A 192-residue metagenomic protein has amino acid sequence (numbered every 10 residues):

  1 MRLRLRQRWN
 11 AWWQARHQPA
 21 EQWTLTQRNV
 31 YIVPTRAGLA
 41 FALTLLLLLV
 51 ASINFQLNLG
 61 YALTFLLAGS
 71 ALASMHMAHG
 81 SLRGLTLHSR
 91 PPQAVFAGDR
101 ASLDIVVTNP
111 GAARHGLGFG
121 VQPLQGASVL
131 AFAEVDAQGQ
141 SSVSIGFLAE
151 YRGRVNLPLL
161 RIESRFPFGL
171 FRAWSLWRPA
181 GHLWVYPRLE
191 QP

Functional and structural regions predicted by a protein language model:
M1-T86: Extracellular/lumenal glycan-associated context and N-glycosylation machinery
R2-L5, F55, L59, G69-P192: An amphipathic, basic-hydrophobic helix/alpha-beta surface used to engage anionic, phosphate-rich ligands or surfaces
